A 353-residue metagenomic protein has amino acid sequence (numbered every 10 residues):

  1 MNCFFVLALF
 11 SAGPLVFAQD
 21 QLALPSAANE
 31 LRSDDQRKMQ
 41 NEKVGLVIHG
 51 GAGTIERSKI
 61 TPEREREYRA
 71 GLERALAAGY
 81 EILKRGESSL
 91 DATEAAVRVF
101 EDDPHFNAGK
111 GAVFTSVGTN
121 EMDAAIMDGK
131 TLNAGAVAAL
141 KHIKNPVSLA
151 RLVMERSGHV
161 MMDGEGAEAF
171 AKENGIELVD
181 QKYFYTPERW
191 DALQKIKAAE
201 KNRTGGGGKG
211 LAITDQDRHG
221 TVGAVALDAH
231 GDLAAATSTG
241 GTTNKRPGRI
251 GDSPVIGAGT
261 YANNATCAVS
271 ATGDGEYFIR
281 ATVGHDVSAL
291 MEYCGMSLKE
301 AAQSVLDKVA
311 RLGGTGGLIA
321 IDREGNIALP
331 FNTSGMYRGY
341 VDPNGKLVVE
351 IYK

Functional and structural regions predicted by a protein language model:
M1, Q19-D20: N-terminal low-complexity/intrinsically disordered extensions
N2-P14: Bacterial N-terminal signal peptides
D20-K353: Alpha/propeptide regions of enzymes that mature by internal proteolysis
